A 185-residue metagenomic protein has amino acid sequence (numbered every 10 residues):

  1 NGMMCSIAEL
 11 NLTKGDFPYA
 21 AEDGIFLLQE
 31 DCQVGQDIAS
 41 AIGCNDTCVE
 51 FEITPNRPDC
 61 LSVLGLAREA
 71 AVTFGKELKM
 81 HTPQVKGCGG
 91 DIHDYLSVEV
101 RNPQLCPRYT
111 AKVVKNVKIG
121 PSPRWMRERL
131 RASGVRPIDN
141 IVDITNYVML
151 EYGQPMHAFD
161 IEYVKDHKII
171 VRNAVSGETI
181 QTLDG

Functional and structural regions predicted by a protein language model:
N1-G185: RNA/tRNA-interacting regions in translation and RNA-turnover enzymes
